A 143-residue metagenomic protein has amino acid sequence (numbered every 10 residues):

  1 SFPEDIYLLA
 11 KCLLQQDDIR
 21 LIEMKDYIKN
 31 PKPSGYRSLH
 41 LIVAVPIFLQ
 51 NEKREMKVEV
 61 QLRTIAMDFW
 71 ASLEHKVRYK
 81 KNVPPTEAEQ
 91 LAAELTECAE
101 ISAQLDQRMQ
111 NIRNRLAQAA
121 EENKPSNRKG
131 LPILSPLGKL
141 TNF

Functional and structural regions predicted by a protein language model:
F2-N111: Long beta-strand-rich cores associated with HINT superfamily self-processing modules
L105-F143: Intrinsically disordered, low-complexity acidic/polar and Pro/Ser/Thr-rich regulatory regions that often function as
